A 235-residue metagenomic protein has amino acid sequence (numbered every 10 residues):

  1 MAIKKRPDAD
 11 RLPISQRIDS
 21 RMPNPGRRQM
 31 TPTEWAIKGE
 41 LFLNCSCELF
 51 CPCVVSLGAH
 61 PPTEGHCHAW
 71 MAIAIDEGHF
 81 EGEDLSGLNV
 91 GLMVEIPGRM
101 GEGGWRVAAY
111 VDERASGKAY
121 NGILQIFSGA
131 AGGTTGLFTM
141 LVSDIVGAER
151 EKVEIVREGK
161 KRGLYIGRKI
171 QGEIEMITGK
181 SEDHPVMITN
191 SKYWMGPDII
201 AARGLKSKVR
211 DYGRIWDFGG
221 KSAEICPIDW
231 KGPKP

Functional and structural regions predicted by a protein language model:
I3, P23-P32: Non-catalytic, low-structured ubiquitin/UBL-interacting segments
T31-G78: N-terminal ordered "arm"
G65-T135: Aromatic- and glycine-enriched beta-alpha-beta binding-site module
W105-H184, T189: Charged linear interaction tracts used for macromolecular binding and regulation
T178-P235: Extended, charged low-complexity segments that frequently continue into or abut oligomerization scaffolds
